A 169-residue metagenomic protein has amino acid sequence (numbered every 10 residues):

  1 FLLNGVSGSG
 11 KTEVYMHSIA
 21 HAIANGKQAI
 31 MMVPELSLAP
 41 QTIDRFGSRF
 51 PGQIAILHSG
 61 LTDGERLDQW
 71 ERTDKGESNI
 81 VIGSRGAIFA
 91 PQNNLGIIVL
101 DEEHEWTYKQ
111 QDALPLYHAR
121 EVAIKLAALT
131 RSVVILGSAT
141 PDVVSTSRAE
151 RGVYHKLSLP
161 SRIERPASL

Functional and structural regions predicted by a protein language model:
N4-G8: The Walker A (P-loop) glycine that initiates the GxxxxGKT/S ATP-binding motif of P-loop NTPases
S9-V14, H21-A22, G26-F46, E65: Conserved Walker A/P-loop ATP-binding site and its immediately adjacent core in helicase/helicase-like ATPase domains
T12, I97, H104-L169: Post-DEXD/H (motif II) to motif III coupling segment of the RecA-like Helicase ATP-binding lobe
H21-N25, R49-Q53, G60, G76 (+3 more regions): Conserved, well-folded catalytic cores of nucleic-acid-processing and energy-transducing macromolecular machines
G26-A29, Q53, G76-I80, N94-I97 (+1 more regions): Loop/turn-to-beta-strand initiation segments
L38, A87-F89, H104-Q110: Residues immediately C-terminal
R45-Q53, L57-V81, Q92-L95: Conserved motor-coupling elements within RecA-like helicase/translocase cores
G83, L100-D101: Hydrophobic residues in beta-strands of the RecA-like P-loop NTPase core, especially within AAA+ ATPase
